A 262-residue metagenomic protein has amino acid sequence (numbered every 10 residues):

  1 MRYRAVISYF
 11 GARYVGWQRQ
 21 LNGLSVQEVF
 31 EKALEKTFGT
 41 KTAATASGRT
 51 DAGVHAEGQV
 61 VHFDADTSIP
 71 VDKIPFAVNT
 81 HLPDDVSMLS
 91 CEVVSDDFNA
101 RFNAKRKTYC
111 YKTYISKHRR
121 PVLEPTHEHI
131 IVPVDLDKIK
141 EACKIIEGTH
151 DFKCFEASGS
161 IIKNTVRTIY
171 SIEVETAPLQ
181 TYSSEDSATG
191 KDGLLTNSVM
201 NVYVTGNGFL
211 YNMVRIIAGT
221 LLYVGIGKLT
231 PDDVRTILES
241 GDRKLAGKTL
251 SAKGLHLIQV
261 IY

Functional and structural regions predicted by a protein language model:
M1-Y262: Structured-RNA-binding interfaces characteristic of tRNA pseudouridine synthases
